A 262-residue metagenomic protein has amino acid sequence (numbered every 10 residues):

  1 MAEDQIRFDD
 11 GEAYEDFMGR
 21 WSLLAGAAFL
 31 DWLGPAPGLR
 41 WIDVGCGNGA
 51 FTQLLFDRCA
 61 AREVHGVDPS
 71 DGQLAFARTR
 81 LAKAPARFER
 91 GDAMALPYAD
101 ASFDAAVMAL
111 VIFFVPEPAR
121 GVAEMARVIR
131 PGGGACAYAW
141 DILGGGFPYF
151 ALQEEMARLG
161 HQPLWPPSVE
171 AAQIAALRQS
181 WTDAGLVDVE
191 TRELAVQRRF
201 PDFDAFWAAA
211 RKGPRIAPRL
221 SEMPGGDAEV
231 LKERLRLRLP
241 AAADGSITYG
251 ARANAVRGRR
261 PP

Functional and structural regions predicted by a protein language model:
E3-R7, N48-A50, V169-P262: Conserved Class I S-adenosyl-L-methionine
F8-R20: Class I SAM-dependent methyltransferase Rossmann-like catalytic core, especially the SAM/SAH-binding loop
R20-L39, L54: Conserved alpha-helix/loop element of class I SAM-dependent methyltransferases that forms part of the SAM/SAH-binding
R40-L96, R120: Class I SAM-dependent methyltransferase SAM/SAH-binding core
M94-A105: A short acidic, Gly/Pro-enriched loop at the edge of an enzyme's catalytic core that lines a small-molecule cofactor
D104-P118, D141: A short SAM/SAH-binding and catalytic strip from SAM-dependent methyltransferases
A119-G134: A short glycine-rich, Lys/Arg-flanked "PGG" loop and its adjoining helix->strand segment in the class I
G134-H161: Conserved class I S-adenosyl-L-methionine
